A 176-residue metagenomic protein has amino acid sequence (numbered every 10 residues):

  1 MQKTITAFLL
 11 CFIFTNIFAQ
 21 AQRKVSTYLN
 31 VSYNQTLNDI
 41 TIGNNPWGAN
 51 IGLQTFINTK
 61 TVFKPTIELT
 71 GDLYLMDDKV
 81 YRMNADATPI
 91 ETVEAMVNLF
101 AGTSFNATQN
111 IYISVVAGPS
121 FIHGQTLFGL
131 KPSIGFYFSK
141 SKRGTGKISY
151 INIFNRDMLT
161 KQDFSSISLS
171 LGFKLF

Functional and structural regions predicted by a protein language model:
M1-V25: Bacterial Sec-dependent N-terminal signal peptides
Q22, F56-V62, T108-Y112, S139-R143 (+1 more regions): Outer-membrane beta-barrel channels and translocator barrels
R23-T59: Start-of-domain marker
R23-V25, G43-A49, F63, V93-V97 (+2 more regions): Residues that define the transmembrane beta-barrel architecture of outer-membrane proteins
T27-V31, I51, P65-G71, A101 (+4 more regions): Membrane-embedded beta-strand positions of outer-membrane beta-barrel proteins
Y33-G43, G71-A95, M158-K161: Flexible, solvent-exposed loop segments that connect beta-strands
G48, Q54-K79, T88, M96-F100 (+1 more regions): Detector for outer-membrane/organellar transmembrane beta-barrel domains, recognizing the amphipathic beta-strand
F136-F138, D163-F176: Outer-membrane beta-barrel "beta-signal"
